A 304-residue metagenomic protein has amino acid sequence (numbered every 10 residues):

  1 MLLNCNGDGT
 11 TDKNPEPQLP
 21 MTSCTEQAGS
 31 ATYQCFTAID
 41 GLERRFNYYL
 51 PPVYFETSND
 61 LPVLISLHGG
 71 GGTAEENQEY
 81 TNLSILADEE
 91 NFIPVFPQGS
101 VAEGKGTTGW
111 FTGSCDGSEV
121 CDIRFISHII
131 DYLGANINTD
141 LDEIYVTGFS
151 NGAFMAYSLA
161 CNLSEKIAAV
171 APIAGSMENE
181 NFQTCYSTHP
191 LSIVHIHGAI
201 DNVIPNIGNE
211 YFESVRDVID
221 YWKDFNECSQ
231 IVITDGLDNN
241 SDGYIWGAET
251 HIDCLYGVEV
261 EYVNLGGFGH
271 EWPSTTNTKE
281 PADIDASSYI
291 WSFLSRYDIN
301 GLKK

Functional and structural regions predicted by a protein language model:
C5-V63, E89, I144-A171, G175-M177 (+7 more regions): A domain-start/cap signature at the N-terminus of enzymes
F36-N47, Y54, N59-Y145, F154-S158 (+3 more regions): Serine-hydrolase catalytic machinery in alpha/beta-hydrolase-like enzymes
I65-L67, I173, L265: Alpha/beta-hydrolase
S176-I193: Flexible "cap/lid" loop of the alpha/beta hydrolase fold
H195-H197: Short beta-strand/loop motif that positions the catalytic acidic residue of the alpha/beta-hydrolase fold
I200-I204, H270-E271: Acidic catalytic loop of the alpha/beta-hydrolase fold
N202-S214: Conserved alpha/beta-hydrolase "acid-adjacent" motif
